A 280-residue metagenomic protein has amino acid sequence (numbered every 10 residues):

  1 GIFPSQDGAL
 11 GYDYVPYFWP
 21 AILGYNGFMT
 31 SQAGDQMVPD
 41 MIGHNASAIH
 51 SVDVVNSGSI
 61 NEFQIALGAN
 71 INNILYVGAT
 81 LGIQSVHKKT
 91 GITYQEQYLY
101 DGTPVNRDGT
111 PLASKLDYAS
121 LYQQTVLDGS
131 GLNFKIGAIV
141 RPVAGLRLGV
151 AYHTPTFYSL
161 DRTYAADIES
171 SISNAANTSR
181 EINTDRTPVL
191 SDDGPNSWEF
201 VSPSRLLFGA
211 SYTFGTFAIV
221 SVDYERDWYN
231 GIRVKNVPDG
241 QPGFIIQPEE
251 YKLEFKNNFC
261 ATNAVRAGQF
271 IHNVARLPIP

Functional and structural regions predicted by a protein language model:
G1-P280: Outer-membrane beta-barrel porins/channels
